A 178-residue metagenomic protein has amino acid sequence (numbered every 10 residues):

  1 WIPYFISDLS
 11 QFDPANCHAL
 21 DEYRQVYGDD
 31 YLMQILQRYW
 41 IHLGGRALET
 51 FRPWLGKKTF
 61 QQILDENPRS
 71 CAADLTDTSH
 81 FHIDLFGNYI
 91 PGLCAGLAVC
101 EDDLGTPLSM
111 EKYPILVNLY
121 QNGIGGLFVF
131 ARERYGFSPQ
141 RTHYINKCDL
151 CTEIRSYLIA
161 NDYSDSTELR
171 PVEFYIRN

Functional and structural regions predicted by a protein language model:
W1-L97: A C-terminal junction/extension of Radical SAM enzymes
E22-R24, M110-E111, T167-R170: Short, low-complexity, polar/charged sequence segments that are solvent-exposed and flexible
Y27-I63, C94-S156: C-terminal accessory region of radical SAM enzymes
L158-D162: Short Cys/His-rich "knuckle" micro-motifs
Y163-R177: Short cysteine/histidine-rich metal-coordination sites, predominantly Zn2+-binding motifs
